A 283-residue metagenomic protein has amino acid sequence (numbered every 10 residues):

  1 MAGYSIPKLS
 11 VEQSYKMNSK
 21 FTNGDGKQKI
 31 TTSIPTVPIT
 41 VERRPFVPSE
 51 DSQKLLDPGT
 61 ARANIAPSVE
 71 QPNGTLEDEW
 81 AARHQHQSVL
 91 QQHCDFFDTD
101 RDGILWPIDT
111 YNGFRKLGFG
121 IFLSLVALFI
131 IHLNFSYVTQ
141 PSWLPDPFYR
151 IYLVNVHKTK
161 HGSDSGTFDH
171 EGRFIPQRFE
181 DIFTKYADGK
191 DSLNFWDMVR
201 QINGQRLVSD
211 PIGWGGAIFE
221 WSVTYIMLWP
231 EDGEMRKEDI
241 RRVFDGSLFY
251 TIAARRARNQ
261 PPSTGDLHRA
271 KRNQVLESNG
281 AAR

Functional and structural regions predicted by a protein language model:
M1-R283: Acidic, Asp/Glu-rich intrinsically disordered regulatory regions of eukaryotic Ca2+-responsive proteins
